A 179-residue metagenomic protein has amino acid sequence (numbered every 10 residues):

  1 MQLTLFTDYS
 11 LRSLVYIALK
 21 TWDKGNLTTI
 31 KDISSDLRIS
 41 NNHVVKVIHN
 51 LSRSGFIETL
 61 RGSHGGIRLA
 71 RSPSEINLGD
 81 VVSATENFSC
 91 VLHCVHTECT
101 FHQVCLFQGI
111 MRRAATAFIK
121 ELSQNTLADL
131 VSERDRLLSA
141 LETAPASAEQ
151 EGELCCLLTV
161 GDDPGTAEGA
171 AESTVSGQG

Functional and structural regions predicted by a protein language model:
S10-K24: Short amphipathic alpha-helical interface segments
T28-R38: A short alpha-helical element within helix-turn-helix/winged-helix DNA-binding domains across DNA-binding proteins
S35, S52-R53: Alpha-helical residues within the helix-turn-helix
I48-H49: Short, hydrophobic-biased segments on the C-terminal half of alpha helices that form "recognition helices"
S54-H64, R68-L69: Beta-hairpin "wing" of winged helix-turn-helix
P73-E98, F107, M111-A117: Conserved segment of winged-helix/HTH DNA-binding domains
H96-G179: C-terminal regulatory/oligomerization modules of transcriptional regulators
